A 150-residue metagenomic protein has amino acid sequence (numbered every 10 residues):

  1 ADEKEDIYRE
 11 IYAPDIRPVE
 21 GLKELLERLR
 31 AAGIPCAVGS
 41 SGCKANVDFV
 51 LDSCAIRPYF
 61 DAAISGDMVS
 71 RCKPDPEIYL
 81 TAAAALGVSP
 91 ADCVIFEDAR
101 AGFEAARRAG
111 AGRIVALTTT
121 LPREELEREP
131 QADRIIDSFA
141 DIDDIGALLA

Functional and structural regions predicted by a protein language model:
A1-K23, A32-I34: Metal-dependent phosphoesterase signature
I7-R9, P35-A37, G66-M68, R107-R108: N-terminal start-of-chain detector that recognizes signal peptides and the immediate post-cleavage beginning
I16, V38, D92-V94: Residue-level marker of alpha-helix boundaries and capping positions
E27, K44, D48-A150: Asp-based, Mg2+/Mn2+-dependent phosphohydrolase catalytic module
A37-V38, A116: Hydrophobic beta-strand core positions in alpha/beta domains
S40-G42: Conserved phosphate-coupling serine/threonine residues in phosphotransfer and NTP-handling enzymes
